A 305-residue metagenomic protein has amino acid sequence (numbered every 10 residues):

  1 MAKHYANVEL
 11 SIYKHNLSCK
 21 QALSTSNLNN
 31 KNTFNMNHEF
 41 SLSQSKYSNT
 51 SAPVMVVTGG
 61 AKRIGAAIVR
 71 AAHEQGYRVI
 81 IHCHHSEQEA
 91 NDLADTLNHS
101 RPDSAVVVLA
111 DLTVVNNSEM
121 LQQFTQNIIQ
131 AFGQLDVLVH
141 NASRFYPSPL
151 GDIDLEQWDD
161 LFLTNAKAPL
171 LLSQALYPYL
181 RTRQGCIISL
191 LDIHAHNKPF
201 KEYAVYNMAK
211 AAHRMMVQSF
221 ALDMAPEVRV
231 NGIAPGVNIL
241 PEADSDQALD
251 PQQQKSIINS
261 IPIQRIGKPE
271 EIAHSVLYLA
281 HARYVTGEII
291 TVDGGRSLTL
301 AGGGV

Functional and structural regions predicted by a protein language model:
N37-S43, T286-V305: Short C-terminal tail/terminal secondary-structure segment of NAD(P)H-dependent dehydrogenase/reductase domains
H38, S148, T164-T182, A221-P226 (+1 more regions): Amphipathic alpha-helical dimer-interface segment in Rossmann-like NAD(P)H-dependent oxidoreductases
A61-K62: Conserved glycine-rich cofactor-binding loop
L93-A94, G232-I261, L300-V305: A glycine/serine/threonine-rich, flexible loop-to-helix segment that serves as the NAD(P) cofactor-binding "lid"
F124, P149-L150, Q157-F162, Q253 (+1 more regions): Substrate-binding pocket helix/loop in short-chain dehydrogenase/reductase
D136, R144, G151-L170, I188 (+3 more regions): Catalytic Tyr-X3-Lys loop
C186-A212, V217-A225, V237-N238: Catalytic loop of short-chain dehydrogenase/reductase
R265-V292, S297: C-terminal substrate-recognition "lid" of short-chain dehydrogenase/reductases
